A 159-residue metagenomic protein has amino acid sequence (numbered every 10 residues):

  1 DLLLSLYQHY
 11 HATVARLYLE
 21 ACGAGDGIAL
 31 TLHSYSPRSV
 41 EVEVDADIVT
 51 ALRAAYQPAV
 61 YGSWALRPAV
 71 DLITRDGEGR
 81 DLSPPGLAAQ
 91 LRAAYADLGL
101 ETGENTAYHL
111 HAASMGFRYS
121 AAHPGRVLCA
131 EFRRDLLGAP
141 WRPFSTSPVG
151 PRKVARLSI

Functional and structural regions predicted by a protein language model:
D1, R134-S145: A short small-residue
D1-A15: Active-site/substrate-binding loop(s) of hydrolase catalytic cores
A12-A139: Catalytic cores of processing enzymes, dominated by hydrolases/peptidases, characterized by acidic/His-rich
P140-I159: His/Asp/Glu-rich mid-to-C-terminal helical/loop segments that flank catalytic regions of hydrolases
